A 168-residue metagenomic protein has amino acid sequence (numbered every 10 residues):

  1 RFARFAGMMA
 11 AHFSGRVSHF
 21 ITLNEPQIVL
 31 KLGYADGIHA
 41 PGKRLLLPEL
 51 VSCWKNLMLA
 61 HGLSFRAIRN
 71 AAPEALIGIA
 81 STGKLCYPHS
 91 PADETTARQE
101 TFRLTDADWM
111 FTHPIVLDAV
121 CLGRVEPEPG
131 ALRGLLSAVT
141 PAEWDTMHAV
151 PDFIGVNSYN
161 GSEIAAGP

Functional and structural regions predicted by a protein language model:
R1-P168: Active-site region of glycoside hydrolase catalytic domains
